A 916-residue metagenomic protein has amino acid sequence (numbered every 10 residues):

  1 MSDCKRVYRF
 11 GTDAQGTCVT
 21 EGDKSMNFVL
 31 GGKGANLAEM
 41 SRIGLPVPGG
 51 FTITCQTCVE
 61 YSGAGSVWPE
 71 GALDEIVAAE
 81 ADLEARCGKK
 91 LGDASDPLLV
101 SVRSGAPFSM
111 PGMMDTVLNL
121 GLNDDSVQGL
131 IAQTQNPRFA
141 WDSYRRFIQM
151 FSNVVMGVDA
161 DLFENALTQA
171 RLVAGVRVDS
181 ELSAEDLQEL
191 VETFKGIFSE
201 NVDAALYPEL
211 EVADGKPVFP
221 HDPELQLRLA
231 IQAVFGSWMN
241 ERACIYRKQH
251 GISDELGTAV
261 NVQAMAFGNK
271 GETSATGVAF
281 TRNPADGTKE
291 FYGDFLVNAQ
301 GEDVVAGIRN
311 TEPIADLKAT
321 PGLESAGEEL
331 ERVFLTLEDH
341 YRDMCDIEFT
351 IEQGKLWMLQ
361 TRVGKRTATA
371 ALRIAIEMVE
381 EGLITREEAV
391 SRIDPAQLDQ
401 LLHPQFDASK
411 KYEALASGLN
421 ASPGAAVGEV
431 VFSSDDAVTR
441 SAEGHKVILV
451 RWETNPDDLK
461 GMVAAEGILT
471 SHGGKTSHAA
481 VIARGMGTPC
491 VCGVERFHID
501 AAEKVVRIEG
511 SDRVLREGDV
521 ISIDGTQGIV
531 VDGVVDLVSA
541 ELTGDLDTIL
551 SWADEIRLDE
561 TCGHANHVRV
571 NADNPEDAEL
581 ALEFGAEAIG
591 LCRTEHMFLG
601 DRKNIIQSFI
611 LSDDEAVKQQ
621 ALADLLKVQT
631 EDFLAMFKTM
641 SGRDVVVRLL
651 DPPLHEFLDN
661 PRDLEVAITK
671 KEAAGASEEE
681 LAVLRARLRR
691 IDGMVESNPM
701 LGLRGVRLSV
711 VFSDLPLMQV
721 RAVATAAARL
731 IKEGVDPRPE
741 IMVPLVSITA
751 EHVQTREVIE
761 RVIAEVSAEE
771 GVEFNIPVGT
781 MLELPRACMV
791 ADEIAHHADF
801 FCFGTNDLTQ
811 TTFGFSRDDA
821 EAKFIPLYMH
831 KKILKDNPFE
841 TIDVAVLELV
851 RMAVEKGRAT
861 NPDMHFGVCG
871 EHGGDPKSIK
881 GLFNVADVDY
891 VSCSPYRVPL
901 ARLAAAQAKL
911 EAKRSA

Functional and structural regions predicted by a protein language model:
M1-E413, T439, H445-I448, N455-K460 (+11 more regions): Nucleotide/phosphate-binding sheet-loop regions of phosphoryl- and nucleotidyl-transfer enzymes
T52, Q56-C58, T454, G473-K475 (+10 more regions): Short, ordered loop/turn segments at secondary-structure junctions
R103-S104, L542, E555-A916: Conserved alpha/beta-domain cores
T336, K504-D512: Short alpha-helix capping/helix-loop boundary micro-motifs
G382, V531-S551: Short, compositionally biased
A426, V431-D436: Long, structured protein-protein interaction/assembly regions in large complexes
